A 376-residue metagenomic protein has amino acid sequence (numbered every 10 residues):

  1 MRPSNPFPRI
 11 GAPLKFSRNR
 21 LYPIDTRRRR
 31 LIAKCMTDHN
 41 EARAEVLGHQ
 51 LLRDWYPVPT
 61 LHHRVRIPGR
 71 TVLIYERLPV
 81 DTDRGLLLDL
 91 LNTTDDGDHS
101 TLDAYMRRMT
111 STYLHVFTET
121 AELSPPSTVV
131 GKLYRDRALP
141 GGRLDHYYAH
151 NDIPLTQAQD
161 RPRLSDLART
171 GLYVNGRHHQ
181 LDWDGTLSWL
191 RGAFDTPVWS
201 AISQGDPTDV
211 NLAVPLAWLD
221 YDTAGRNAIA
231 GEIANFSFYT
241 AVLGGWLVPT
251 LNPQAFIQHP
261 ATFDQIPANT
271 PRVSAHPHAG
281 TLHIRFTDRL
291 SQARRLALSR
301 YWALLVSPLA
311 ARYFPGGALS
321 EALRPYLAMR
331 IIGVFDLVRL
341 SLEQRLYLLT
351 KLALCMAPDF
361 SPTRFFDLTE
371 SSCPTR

Functional and structural regions predicted by a protein language model:
M1-A12, R20, N40-E45, R312-R376: Regulatory N- and C-terminal appendages and interdomain linkers associated with kinase/kinase-like NTP transferase
G11, S17-V46, L91-D98: ATP-binding glycine-rich loop module of kinase domains
P13-R28, I32, G185-G231: Active-site acidic catalytic loop and adjacent metal/ATP-binding pocket of ATP-dependent phosphoryl transfer enzymes
E45, H49-L52, P59, F236: AlphaC helix (C-helix) of the protein kinase catalytic domain N-lobe, especially the conserved acidic-hydrophobic
H49, L73-T82: Short pocket-lining segment of the protein kinase catalytic domain that shapes the ATP-binding cleft
R53-P68: Conserved HxN/HPN-centered segment at the entrance to the catalytic loop of eukaryotic protein kinase-like domains
L88-S111, E119-S203: ATP-dependent phospho-/nucleotidyl transfer catalytic cores
A230-L309, L327-L342: Active-site activation/catalytic loop segments of kinase-like enzymes and analogous catalytic loops in related
